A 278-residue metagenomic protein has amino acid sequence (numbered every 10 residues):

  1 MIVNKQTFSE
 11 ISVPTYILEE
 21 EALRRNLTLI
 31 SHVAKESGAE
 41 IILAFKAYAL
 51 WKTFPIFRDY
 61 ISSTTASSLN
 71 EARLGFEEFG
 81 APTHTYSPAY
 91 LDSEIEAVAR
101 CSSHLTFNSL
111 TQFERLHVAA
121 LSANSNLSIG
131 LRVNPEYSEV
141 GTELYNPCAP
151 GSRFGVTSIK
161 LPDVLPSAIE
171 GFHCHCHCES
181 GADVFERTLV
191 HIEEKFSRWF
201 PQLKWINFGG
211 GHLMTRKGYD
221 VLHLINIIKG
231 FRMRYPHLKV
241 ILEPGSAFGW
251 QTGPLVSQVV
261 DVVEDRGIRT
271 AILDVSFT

Functional and structural regions predicted by a protein language model:
M1-L18: Generic N-terminal amphipathic, Lys/Arg-enriched alpha-helix
V3, R25-L29, K35, E40-Y48: N-terminal glycine-rich anion-binding loops that anchor highly charged ligand groups
N4, H32-V33, D92-E96: Short, flexible, solvent-exposed loop/turn segments with mixed acidic/basic and small polar residues
T7-I11, E170-H175, G209-G210: A short small-residue
V13, L18-E19, P147, V156-S158 (+2 more regions): Generic structural "secondary-structure junction" signal
A22: Active-site anion-handling motifs in enzyme catalytic cores
A39-W205, I227-G230, R234: Active-site-proximal beta-alpha core segment in soluble small-molecule metabolic enzymes
S180-T278: C-terminal active-site-proximal or functional interface alpha/beta core segments in diverse enzymes
